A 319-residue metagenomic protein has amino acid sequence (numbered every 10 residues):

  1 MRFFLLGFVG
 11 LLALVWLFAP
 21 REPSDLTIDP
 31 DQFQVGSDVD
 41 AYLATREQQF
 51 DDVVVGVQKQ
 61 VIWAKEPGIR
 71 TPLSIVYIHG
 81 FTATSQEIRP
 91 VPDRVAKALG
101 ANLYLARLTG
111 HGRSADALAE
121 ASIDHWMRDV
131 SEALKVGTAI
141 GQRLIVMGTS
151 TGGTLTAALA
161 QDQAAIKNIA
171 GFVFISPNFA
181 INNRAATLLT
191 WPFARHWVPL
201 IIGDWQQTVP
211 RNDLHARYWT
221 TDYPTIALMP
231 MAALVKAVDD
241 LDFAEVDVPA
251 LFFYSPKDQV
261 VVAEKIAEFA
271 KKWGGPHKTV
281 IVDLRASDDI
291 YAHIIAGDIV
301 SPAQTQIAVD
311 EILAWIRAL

Functional and structural regions predicted by a protein language model:
V53-L108: Short, surface-exposed "cap/lid" segments of acyl-processing enzymes
P90-V91, V248, V261-G275: Short alpha-helix in the alpha/beta-hydrolase fold that links the catalytic acid
R113-I140: Catalytic nucleophile-loop/oxyanion-hole region of alpha/beta-hydrolase and closely related hydrolase-like folds
M147-T156: Gly/Ala-rich beta-loop-alpha elbow adjacent to hydrolase catalytic centers
V173-R184: Active-site nucleophile loop of the alpha/beta-hydrolase fold
V246, F252-Y254, D258: Short beta-strand/loop motif that positions the catalytic acidic residue of the alpha/beta-hydrolase fold
K271-I295: Catalytic histidine neighborhood in serine/cysteine hydrolases with alpha/beta-hydrolase-type architecture
D288-L319: Catalytic active-site module of serine/aspartate enzymes centered on a nucleophile-bearing elbow/loop
